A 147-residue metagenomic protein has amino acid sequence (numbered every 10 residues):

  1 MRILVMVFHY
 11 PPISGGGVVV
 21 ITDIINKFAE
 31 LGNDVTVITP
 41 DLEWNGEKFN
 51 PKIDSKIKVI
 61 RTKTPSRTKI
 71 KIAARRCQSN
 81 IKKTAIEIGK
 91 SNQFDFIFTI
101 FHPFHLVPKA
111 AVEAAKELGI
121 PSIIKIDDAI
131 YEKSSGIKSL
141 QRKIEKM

Functional and structural regions predicted by a protein language model:
M1-P51, S55-I60, I120: N-terminal subdomain of nucleotide-sugar transferases
F8, P12, R67-K69, S91-N92 (+1 more regions): Acceptor-binding helix/loop patch of EC 2.4 sugar-transfer enzymes, predominantly nucleotide-sugar-dependent
T22-N26, A111-V112, E145: Short amphipathic alpha-helical segments and helix-helix/interface helices
P40-L42, T64, I126-D128: Active-site loop/turn elements of alpha/beta-hydrolase fold enzymes, especially the short glycine-/histidine-rich
K52-K56, A115-K116, S139-K143: Short, hinge-like loop/turn segments at secondary-structure boundaries
S55-K83, L140: A short, charged, and often flexible helix/loop element on the N-terminal side of the glycosyltransferase catalytic
A74, Q78-I81, F96-L118, I124-I126 (+1 more regions): An aromatic- and histidine-rich active-site surface loop
K82-N92: Short, well-structured alpha-helical segments in soluble
